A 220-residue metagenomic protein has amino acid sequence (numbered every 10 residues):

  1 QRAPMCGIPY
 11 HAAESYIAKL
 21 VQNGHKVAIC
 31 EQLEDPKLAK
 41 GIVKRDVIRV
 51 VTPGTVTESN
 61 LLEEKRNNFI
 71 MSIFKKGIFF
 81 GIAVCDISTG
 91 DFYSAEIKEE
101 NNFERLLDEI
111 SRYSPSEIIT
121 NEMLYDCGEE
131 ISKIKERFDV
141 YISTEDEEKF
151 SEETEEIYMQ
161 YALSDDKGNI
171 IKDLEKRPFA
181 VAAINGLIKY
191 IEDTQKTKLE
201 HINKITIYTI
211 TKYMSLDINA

Functional and structural regions predicted by a protein language model:
Q1-A220: Charged catalytic and DNA/RNA-contacting regions of genome-maintenance and nucleic-acid-processing enzymes
